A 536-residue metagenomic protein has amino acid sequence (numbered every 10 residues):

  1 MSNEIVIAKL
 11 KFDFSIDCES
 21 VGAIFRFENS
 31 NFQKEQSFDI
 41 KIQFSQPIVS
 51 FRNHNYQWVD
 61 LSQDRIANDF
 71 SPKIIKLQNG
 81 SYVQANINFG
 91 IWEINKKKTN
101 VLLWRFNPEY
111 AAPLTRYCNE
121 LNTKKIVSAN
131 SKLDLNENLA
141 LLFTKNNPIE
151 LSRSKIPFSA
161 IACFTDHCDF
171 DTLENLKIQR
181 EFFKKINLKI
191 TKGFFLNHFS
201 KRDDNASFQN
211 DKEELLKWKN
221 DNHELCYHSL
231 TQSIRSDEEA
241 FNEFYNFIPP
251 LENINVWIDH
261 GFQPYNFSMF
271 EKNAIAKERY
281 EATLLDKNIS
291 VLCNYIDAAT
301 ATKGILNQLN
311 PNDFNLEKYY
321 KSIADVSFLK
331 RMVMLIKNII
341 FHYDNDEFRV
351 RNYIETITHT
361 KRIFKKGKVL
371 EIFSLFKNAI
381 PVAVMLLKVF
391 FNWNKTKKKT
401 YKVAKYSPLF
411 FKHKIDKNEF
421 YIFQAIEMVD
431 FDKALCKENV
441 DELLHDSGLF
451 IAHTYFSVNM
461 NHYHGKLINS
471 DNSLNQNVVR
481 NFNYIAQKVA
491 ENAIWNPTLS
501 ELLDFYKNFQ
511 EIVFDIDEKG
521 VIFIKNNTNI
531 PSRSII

Functional and structural regions predicted by a protein language model:
S2-C18, F27, V83-I94, N100-F106: Sequence termini and other peripheral, non-core segments
S2-S71, Y117-N418, M428-I536: Catalytic alpha-helical scaffold of carbohydrate-active enzymes acting on polysaccharides/glycoconjugates
S71, L77-N79: Membrane-proximal low-complexity regions enriched in glycine and acidic/polar residues
N86-N136, S470: Short glycine- and acidic-rich boundary segments immediately preceding or forming the N-terminal edge of structured
